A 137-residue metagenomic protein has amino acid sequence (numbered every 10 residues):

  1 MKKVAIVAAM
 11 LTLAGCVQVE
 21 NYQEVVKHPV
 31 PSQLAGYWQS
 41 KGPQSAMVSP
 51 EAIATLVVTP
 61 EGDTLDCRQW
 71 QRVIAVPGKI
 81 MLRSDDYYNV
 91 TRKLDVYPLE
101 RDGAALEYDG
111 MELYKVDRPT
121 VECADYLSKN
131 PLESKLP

Functional and structural regions predicted by a protein language model:
M1-V4: Positively charged n-region of N-terminal signal peptides that target proteins for export
T12-G15: C-terminal motif of bacterial Sec signal peptides marking the signal peptidase cleavage site
V17-V19: Bacterial signal peptide processing site
Y22-Q39: N-terminal helix-cap/turn-to-beta initiation motif at the start of protein domains
E24, S40-Y87: N-terminal glycine/threonine-rich, aromatic-flanked beta-hairpin/loop signature
V30, L65-C67, Q71, C123 (+1 more regions): A composition-driven surface/loop motif
D66-V73, T91-V96, Y108-Y114: Secondary-structure transition/turn motif
Y108-P137: C-terminal partner/receptor-binding element of secreted or periplasmic proteins
